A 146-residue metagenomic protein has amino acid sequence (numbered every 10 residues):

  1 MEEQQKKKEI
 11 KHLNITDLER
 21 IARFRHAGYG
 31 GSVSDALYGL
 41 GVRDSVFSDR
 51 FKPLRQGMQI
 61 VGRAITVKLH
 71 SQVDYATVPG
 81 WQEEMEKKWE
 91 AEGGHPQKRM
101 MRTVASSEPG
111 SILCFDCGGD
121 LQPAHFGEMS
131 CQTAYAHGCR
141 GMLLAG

Functional and structural regions predicted by a protein language model:
M1-E19: Basic/polar N-terminal segments that are highly enriched at the extreme N-terminus, encompassing both cleavable
N14-M85: N-terminal low-complexity or amphipathic/hydrophobic leaders
A27, Q97, A124-H125, A145: Short alpha-helix boundary/capping motifs
V46-D49, L69, C114-D116, A124 (+1 more regions): General beta-strand structural signal in soluble alpha/beta enzymes
M58-P123: A glycine-rich, hydrophobic loop/mini-helix early in the fold
S130-C131: Generic hydrophobic/aromatic pocket-lining and core-packing "Φ" positions
